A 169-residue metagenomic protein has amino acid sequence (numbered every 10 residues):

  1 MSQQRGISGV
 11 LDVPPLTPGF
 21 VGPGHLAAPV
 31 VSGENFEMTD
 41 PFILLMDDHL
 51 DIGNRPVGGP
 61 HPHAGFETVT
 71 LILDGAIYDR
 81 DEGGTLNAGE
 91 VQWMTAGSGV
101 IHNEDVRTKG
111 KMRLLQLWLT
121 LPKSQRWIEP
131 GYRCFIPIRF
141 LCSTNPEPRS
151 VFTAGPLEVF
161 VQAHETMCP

Functional and structural regions predicted by a protein language model:
M1-A28: Hydrophobic alpha-helical membrane-insertion signals
P18-P60, A64-T70, I138-P169: A short glycine-rich, His/Asp/Glu-containing loop-to-beta-strand
P56-G59, R80-G83, H102-R107: Catalytic micro-motifs at enzyme active sites that drive phosphoryl/nucleotidyl and oxygen chemistry
E67-A88, G97, I101: A short beta-strand-loop-beta hairpin characteristic of the jelly-roll/cupin
E82-A88, V106-R107, G131-C134: "Short basic amphipathic alpha-helical interaction patches in structured regions
G97-Q125: Ligand-binding loop in jelly-roll beta-barrel domains
L119-P130, I138-F140: Phosphate/pyrophosphate-binding betaalpha-module
